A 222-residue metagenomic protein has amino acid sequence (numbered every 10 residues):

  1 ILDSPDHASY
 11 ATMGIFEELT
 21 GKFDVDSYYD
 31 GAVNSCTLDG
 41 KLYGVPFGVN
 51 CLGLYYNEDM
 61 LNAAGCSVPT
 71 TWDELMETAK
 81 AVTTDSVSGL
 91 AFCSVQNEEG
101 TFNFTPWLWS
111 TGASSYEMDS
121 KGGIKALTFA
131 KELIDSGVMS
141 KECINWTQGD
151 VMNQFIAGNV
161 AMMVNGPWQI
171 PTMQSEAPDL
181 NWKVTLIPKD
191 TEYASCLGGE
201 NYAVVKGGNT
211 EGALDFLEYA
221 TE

Functional and structural regions predicted by a protein language model:
I1, A161-N165, K183: Paired acidic/hydrophobic, glycine-rich loop segments that form the ligand-binding mouth/hinge of periplasmic-binding
D3-L52, S67, M76, V82 (+4 more regions): Hinge/lid segment of periplasmic solute-binding proteins
P5, W72-M76, E142-I156, K189: Short helix-initiation/N-cap motifs at beta->coil->alpha
M13, M60-L61, E77-A81, G149-M163: Short helices/loops that flank or line small-molecule/ion binding pockets
K41, A63-A64, S136, Q174-E222: Extracytoplasmic/periplasmic substrate-recognition and gating elements
L52-Y56, L108, Y202-V204: Short glycine- and hydrophobic/aromatic-rich loop-to-beta-strand nucleating segment in the catalytic cores
G65-S67, K131-N145, N159, E176-W182: A local structural motif
T78-T83, Y116-I144: Glycine-centered hinge/linker elements that transmit conformational signals in sensory and ligand-binding systems
